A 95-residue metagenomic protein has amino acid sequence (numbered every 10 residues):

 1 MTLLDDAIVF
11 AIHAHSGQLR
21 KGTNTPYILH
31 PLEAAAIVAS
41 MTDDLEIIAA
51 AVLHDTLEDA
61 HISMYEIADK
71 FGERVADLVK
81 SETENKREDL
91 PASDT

Functional and structural regions predicted by a protein language model:
M1-T95: Active-site helical microenvironments for divalent-metal-assisted chemistry
